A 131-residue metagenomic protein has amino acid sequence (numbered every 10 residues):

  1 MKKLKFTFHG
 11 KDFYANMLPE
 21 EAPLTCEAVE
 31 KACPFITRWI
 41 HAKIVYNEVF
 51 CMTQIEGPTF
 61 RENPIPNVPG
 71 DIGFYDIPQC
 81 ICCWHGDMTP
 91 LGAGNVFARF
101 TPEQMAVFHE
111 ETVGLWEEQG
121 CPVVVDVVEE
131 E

Functional and structural regions predicted by a protein language model:
K2-F8, G73: A short beta-strand micro-motif
D12-E131: Glycine-rich active-site loops that engage anionic ligands at enzyme catalytic sites
